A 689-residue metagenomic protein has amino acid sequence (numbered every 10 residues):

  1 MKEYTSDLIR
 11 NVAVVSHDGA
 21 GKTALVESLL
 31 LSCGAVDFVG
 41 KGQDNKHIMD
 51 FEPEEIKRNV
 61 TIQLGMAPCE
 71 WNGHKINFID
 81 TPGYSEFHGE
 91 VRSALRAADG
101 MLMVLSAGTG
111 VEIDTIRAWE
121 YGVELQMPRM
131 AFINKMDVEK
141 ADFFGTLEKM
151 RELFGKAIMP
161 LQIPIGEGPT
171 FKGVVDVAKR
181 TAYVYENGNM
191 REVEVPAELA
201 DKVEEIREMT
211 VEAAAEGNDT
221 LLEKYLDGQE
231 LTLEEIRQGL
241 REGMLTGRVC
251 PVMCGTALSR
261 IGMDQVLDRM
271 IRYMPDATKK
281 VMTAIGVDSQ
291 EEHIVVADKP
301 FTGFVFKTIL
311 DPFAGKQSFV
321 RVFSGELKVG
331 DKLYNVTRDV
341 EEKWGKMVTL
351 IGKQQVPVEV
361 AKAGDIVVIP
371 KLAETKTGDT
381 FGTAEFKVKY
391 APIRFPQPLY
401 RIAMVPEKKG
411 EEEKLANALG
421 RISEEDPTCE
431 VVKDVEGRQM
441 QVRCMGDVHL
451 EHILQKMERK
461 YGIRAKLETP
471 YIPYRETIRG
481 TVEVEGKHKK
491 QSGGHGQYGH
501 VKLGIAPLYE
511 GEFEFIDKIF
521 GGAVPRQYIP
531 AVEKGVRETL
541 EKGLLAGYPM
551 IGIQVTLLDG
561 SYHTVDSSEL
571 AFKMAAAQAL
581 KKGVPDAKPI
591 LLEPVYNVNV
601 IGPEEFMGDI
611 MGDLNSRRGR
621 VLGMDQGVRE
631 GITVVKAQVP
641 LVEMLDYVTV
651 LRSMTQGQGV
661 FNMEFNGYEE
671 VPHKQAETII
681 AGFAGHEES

Functional and structural regions predicted by a protein language model:
M1-S689: Structural and coupling elements of P-loop NTPases
